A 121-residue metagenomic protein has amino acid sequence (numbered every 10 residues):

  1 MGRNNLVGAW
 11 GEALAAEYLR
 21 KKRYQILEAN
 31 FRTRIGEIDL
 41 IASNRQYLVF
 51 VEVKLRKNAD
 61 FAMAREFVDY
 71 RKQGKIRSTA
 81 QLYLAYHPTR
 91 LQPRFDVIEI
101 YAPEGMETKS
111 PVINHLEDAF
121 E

Functional and structural regions predicted by a protein language model:
M1-A29: Acidic-basic catalytic patches of nuclease active cores, encompassing PD-(D/E)XK and other metal-cofactor nuclease
L19, I76, F95: Residue-level signal for inorganic ion chemistry
Q25, L48, Q92: Hydrophobic "anchor" residues on beta-strands that sit immediately upstream of conserved functional sites
R34-G36: Short acidic/glycine-enriched loop/turn segments that link adjacent beta-strands
I38-A59, I76: Conserved catalytic cores of phosphodiester-cleaving nucleases, focusing on short active-site segments
K57-T79, A85: Mg2+/Mn2+-dependent nuclease catalytic core
Y86-E121: Domain-level recognition of nuclease-like catalytic cores that cleave nucleotide substrates
